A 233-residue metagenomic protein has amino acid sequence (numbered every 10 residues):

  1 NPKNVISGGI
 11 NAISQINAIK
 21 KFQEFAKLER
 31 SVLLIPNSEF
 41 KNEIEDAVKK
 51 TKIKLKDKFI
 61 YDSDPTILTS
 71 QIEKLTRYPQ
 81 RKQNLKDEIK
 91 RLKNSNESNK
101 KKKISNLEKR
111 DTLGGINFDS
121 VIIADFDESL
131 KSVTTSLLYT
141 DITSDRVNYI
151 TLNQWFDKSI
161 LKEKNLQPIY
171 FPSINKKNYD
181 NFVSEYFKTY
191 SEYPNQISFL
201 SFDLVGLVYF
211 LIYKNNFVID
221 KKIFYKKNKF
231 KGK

Functional and structural regions predicted by a protein language model:
N1-K233: Extracytosolic ligand-binding ectodomains
